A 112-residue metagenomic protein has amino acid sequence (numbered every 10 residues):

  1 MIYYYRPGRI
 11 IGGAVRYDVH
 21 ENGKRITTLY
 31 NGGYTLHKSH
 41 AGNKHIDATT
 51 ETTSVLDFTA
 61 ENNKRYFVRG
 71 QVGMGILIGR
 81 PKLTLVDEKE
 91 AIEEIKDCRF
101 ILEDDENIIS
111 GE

Functional and structural regions predicted by a protein language model:
M1-E112: Short loop/turn and low-complexity linker motifs enriched in small/turn-promoting residues
